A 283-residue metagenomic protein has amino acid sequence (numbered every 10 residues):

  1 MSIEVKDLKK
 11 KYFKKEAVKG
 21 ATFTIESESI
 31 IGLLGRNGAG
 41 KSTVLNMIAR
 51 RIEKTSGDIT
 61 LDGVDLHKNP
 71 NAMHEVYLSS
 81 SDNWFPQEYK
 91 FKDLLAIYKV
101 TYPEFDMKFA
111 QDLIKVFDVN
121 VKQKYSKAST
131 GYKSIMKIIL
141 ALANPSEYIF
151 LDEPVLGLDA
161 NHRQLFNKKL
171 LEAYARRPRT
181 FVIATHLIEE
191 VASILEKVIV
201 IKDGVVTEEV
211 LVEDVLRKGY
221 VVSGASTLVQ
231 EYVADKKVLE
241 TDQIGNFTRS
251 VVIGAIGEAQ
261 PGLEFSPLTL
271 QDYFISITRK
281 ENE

Functional and structural regions predicted by a protein language model:
I31-R36: The feature captures the beta-strand-to-loop junction immediately N-terminal to the Walker
A49: Helix-to-loop junction immediately C-terminal to a conserved catalytic motif
G57-N71: Conserved ABC transporter NBD signature motif
N71, S80-M136: ABC-family P-loop ATPase nucleotide-binding domains
I149-E153, L158: Catalytic Walker B motif of ABC-type/P-loop ATPase nucleotide-binding domains
E240-E283: C-terminal coupling/interaction segments
